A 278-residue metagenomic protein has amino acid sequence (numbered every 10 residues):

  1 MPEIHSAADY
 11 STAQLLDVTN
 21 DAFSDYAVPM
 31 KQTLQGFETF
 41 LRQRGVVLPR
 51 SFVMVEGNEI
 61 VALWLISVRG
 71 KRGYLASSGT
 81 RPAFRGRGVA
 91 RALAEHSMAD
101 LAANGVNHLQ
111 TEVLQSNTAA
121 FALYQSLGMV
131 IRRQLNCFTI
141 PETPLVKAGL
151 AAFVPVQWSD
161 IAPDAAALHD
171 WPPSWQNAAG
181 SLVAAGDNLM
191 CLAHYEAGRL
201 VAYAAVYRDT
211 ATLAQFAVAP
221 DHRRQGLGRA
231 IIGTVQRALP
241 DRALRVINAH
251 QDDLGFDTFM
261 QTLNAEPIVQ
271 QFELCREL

Functional and structural regions predicted by a protein language model:
P2-D17, G149-A166: A short beta-loop-alpha structural element at the N-terminal edge of CoA-dependent acyl/N-acetyltransferase catalytic
D17-N20, A27-L65, A167-A197: Active-site rim helix/loop that mediates acceptor-substrate recognition in acyltransferases
V53, E59-S67, Y74-G79, A193 (+1 more regions): Conserved beta-strand in the GNAT
S78-R85, F216-R224, H250: A short, internal acetyl-CoA/4′-phosphopantetheine-binding micro-motif in the GNAT/acyltransferase core
F84, G88-H96, H222, G226-T234: Conserved acetyl-CoA pyrophosphate-binding loop and the N-cap/start of the following alpha-helix in GNAT-like
R87, R91, Q115-R133, R229 (+1 more regions): Conserved active-site alpha-helix within GNAT-family acetyltransferase domains
L101-E112, L239-Q251: Conserved GNAT acetyl-CoA-binding A-motif
L114-S116, N136-P163, D252, E266-L278: C-terminal "cap" of GNAT-fold acetyltransferases
